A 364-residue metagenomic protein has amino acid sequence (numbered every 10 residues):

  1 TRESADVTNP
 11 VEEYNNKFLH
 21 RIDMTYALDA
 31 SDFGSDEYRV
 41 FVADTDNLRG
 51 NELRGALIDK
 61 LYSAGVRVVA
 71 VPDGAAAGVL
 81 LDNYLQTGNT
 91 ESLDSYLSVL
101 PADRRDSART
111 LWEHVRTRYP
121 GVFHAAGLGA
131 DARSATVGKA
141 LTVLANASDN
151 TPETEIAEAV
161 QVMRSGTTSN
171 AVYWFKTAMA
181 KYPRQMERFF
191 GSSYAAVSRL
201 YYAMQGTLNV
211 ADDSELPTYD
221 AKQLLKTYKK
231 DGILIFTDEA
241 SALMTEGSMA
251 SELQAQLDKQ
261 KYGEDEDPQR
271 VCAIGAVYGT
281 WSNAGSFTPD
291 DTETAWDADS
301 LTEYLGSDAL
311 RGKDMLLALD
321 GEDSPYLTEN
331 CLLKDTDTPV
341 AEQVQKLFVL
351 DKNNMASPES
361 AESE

Functional and structural regions predicted by a protein language model:
E3-I22, L28-A30, A242-E364: C-terminal regions of proteins
N16, H20-S63: Zymogen propeptides
M24-L28, N51-D59, S107-H114, R118 (+2 more regions): Short alpha-helical segments and helix-capping/turn motifs at coil-helix boundaries
A30-E37, A221-I233: Glycine-rich phosphate/diphosphate-binding loops that line cofactor/substrate pockets in enzymes
R39-V42, R67-P72, H124-G127, I233-F236 (+2 more regions): Structural recognition of the beta-strand scaffold that forms the well-ordered cores of secreted hydrolase catalytic
A43-T110: Post-signal peptide N-terminal segment of secreted/secretory-pathway proteins
T45-L48, G74-G78, A130-A135, E239-L243 (+2 more regions): Solvent-exposed loop/turn segments at secondary-structure junctions within structured extracellular/periplasmic domains
D82-Q223, F236-E239, A276-Y278: A substrate-binding/cap region within the structured catalytic cores of diverse enzymes
